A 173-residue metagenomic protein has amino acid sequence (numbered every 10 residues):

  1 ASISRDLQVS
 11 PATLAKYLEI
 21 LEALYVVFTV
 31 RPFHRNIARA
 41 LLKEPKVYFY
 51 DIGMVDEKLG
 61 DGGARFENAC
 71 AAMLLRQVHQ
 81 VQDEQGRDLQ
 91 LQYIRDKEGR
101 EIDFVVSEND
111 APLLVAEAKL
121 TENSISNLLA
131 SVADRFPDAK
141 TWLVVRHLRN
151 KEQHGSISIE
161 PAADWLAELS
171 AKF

Functional and structural regions predicted by a protein language model:
S2-R5: A short acidic, leucine-rich amphipathic alpha-helix
T13-I20, Y25-V26, V30-F173: A cross-kingdom feature that marks ATP-driven nucleic-acid transaction machinery
